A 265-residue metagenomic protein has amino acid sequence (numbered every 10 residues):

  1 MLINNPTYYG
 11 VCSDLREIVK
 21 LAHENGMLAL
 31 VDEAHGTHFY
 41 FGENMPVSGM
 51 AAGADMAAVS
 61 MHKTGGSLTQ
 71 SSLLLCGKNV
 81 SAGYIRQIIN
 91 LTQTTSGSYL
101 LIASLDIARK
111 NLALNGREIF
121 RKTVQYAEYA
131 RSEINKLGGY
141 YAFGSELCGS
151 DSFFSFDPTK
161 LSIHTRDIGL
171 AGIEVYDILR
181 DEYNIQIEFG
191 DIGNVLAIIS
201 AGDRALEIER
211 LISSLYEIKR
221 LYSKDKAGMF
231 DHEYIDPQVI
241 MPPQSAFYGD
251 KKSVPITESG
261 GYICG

Functional and structural regions predicted by a protein language model:
M1-L147: Conserved PLP-enzyme active-site core in the AAT-like
S132-N135, E146-S152, D157-G265: Non-catalytic terminal extensions of PLP-dependent enzymes
